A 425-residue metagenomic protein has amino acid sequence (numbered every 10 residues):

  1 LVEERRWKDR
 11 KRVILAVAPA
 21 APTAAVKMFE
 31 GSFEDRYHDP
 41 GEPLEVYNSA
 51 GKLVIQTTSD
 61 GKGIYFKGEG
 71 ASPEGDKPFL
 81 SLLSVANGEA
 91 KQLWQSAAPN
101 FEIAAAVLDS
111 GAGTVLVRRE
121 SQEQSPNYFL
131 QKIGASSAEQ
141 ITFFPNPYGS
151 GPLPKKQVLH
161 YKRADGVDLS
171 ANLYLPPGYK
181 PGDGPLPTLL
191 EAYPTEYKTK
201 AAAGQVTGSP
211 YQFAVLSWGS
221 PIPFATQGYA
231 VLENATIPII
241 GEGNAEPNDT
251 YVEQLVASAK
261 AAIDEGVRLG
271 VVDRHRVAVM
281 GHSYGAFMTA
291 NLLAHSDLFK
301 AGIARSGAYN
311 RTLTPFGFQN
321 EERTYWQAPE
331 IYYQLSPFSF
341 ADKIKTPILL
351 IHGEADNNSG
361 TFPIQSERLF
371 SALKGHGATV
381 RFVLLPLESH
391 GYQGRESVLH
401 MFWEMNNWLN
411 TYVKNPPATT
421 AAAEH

Functional and structural regions predicted by a protein language model:
V2-R5, K11-L15, A25-S32, L53-Q56 (+7 more regions): Non-catalytic accessory segments flanking enzyme active sites
R5-T23, K27, G31-E34, D39-E42 (+5 more regions): Alpha/beta-hydrolase-fold serine-hydrolase catalytic core, especially in secreted/extracellular enzymes
Y174, E191-A192, M280, I351: Short hydrophobic segments within beta-strands
L175, D183-E196: Short beta-strand element of the alpha/beta-hydrolase
Y179-K180, K198, N357-N358: Short beta-strands and strand-coil junctions in structured, solvent-facing domains, enriched
A201, Q205-H425: Active-site-proximal cap/loop segments of hydrolase catalytic domains
